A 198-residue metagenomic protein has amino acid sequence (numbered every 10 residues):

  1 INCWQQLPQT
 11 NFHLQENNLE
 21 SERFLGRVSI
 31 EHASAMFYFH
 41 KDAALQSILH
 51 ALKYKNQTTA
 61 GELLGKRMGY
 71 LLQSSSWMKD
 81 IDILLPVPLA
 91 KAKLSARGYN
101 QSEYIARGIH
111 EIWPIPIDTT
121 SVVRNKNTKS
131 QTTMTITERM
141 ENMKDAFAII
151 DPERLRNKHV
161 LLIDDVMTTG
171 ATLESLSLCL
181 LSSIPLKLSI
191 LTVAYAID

Functional and structural regions predicted by a protein language model:
I1-D198: Glycine-rich phosphate/pyrophosphate-handling loop used in enzymes and phosphotransfer proteins
